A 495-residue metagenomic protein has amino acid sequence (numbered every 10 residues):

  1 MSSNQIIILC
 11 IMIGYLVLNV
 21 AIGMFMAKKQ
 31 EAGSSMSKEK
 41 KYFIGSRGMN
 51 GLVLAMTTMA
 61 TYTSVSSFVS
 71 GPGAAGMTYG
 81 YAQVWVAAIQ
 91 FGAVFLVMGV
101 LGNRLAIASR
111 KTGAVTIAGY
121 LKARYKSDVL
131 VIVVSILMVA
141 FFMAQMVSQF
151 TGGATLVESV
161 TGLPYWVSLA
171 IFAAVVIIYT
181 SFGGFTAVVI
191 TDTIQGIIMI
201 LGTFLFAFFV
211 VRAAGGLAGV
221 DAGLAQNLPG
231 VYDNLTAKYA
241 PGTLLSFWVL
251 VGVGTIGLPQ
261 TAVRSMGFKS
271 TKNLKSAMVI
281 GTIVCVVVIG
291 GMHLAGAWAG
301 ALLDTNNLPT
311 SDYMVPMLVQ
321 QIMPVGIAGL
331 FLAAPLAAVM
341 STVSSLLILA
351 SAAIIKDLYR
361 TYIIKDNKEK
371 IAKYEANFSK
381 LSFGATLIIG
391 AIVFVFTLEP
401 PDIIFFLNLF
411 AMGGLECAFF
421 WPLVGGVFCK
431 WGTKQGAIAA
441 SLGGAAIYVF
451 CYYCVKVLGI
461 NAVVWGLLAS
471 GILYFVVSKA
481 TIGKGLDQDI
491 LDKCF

Functional and structural regions predicted by a protein language model:
M1-F495: Membrane-embedded helix-loop-helix hairpins and adjacent transmembrane boundary segments in multi-pass transporters
